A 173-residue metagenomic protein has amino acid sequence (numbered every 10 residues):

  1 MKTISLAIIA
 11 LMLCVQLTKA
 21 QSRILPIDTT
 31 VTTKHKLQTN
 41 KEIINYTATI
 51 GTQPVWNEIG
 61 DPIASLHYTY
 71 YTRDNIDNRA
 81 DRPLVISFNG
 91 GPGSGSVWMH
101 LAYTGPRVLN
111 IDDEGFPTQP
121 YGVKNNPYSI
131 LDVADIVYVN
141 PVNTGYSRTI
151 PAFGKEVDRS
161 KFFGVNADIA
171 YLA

Functional and structural regions predicted by a protein language model:
M1-S22: Bacterial Sec-dependent N-terminal signal peptides
L6, T30-T32, I130-L131: Short hydrophobic "helix-edge" motifs at membrane interfaces and signal-peptide entry regions
M12, E42-I43, P141: Conformational gate/switch positions in structured elements
A20-L84, A102: Catalytic-loop region of hydrolases
G60-F163: N-terminal cap/lid subdomain of alpha/beta-hydrolase-fold enzymes
K155, A170-A173: Conserved acidic catalytic loop of the alpha/beta-hydrolase fold
